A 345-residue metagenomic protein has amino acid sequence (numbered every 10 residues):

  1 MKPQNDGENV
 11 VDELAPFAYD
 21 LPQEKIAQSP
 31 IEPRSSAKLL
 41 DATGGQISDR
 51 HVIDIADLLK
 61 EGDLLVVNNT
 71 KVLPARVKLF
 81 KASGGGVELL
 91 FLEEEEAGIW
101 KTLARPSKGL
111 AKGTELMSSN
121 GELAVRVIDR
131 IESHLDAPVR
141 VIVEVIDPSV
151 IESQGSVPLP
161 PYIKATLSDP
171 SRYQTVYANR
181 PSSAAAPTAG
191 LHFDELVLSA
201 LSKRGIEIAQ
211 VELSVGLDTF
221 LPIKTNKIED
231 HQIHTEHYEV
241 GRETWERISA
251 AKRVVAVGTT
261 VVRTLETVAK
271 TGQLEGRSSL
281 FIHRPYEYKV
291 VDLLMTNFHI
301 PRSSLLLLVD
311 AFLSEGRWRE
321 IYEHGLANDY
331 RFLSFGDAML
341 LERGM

Functional and structural regions predicted by a protein language model:
K2-M345: Surface-exposed, charge/polar-rich loops and edge strands
